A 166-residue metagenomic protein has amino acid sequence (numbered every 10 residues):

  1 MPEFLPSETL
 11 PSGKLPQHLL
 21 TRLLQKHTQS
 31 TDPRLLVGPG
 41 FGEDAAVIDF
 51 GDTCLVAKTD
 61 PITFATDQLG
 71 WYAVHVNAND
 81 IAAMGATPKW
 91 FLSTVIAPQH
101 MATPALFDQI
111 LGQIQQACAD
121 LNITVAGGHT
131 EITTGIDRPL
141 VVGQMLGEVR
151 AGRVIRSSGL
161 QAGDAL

Functional and structural regions predicted by a protein language model:
M1-A65, M84, S93-I96, Q113-C118 (+2 more regions): Extreme N-terminal cap/leader segments of soluble proteins
P2-S7, D67-L146: A glycine-rich phosphate/pyrophosphate-binding beta-strand-loop-alpha-helix module
T31-R34, G127-T130, R150-I155: Glycine-rich, charged/polar anion/phosphate-binding loops that engage phosphate groups from diverse ligands
R34-L36, F64, N79, L121-N122 (+3 more regions): N-terminal hydrophobic or amphipathic segments with adjacent small-residue motifs that include Sec signal peptides
G42, R138-L140, Q161: Short, solvent-exposed loop/turn segments at the edges of secondary structure
I48, T133-T134, R153: Residues at secondary-structure transition points
D52, H100-A102, R150: Generic "edge-of-domain/loop-turn" microfeature
E148-L166: Acidic/histidine-enriched ion/cofactor-binding microenvironments in catalytic or ligand-binding pockets
